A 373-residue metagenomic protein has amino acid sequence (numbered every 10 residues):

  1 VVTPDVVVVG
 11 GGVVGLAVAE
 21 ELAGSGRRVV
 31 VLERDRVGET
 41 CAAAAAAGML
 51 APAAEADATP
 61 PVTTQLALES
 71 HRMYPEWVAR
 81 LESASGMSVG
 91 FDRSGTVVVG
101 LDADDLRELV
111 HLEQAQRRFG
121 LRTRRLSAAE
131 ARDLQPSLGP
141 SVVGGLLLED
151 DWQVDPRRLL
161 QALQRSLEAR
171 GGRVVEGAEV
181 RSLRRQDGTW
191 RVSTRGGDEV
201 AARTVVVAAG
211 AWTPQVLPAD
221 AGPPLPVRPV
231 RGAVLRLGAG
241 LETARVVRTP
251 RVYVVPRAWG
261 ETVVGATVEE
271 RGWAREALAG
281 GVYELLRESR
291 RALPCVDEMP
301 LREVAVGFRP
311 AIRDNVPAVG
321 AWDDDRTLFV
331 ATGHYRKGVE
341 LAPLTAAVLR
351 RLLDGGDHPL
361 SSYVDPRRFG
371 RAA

Functional and structural regions predicted by a protein language model:
P4-V31: N-terminal Rossmann-like FAD-binding beta1-loop-alpha1 element of flavoenzymes
E20-S25, R34-D35, G48-L50, M87-D92 (+2 more regions): Active-site substrate-recognition segment that forms the wall of the catalytic cavity or substrate channel
G48-L134: Dinucleotide-binding Rossmann-like beta1-alpha1 core, especially the glycine-rich loop that anchors the ADP
M87-G100, L112-E113, F119, T123-R170 (+3 more regions): Helix-loop-beta segment of a Rossmann-like dinucleotide-binding subdomain
L146-G196, V200-T204: Helical element adjacent to the flavin cofactor pocket in flavoenzyme catalytic cores
C295-A373: C-terminal catalytic lobe of FAD-dependent flavoproteins
